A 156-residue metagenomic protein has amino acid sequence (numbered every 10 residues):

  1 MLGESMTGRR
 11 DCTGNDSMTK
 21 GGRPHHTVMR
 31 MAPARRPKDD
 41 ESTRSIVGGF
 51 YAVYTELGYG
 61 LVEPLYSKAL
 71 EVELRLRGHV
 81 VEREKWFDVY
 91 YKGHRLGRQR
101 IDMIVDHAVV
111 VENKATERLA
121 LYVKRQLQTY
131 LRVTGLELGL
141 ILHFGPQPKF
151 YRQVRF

Functional and structural regions predicted by a protein language model:
M1-K38: Intrinsic disorder/low-complexity segments
K20, A34-S45, Y51, Y91-V105: Accessory recognition modules or surfaces
D39-G48, Y59-E63, S67, E71: Nuclease catalytic cores
F50-E56: N-terminal capping segment at the start of a domain
V62-A108, T116-E117, P146-F156: Active-site metal-binding core of divalent-cation-utilizing nuclease and nuclease-like domains
V110, K114-F156: Nucleic-acid nuclease catalytic cores
